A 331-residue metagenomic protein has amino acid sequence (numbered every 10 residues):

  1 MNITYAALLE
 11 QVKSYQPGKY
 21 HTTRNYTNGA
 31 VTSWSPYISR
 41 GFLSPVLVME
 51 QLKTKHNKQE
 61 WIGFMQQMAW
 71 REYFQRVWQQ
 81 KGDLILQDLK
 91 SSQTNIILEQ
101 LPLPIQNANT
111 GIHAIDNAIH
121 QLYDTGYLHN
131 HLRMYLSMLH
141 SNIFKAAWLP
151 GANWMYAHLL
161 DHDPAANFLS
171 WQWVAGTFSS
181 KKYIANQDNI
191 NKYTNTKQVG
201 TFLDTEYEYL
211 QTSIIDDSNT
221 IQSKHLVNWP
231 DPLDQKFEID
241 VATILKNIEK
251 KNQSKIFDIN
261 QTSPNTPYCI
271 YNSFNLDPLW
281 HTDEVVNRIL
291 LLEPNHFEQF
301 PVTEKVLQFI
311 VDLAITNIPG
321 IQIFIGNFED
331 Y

Functional and structural regions predicted by a protein language model:
N2-Y5, V12, P17-Q66, W70 (+7 more regions): Trp/Phe/Arg-rich N-terminal binding region typifying the photolyase-homology
L101-L122: Helix-hairpin-helix/helix-loop-helix acidic hairpins
L132: Active-site-proximal cofactor/substrate-binding loop regions of enzyme domains
S137-I143: Hydrophobic/aromatic-rich effector regions of fungal transcription factors
M138, N153-Y156, H162-G176: Metal-dependent DNA replication initiation modules
A166-E208, D330-Y331: Beta-rich, aromatic/charged-enriched effector core domains that present basic-aromatic interfaces for binding
Q187-K251: Long, charge-rich alpha-helical interaction segments
